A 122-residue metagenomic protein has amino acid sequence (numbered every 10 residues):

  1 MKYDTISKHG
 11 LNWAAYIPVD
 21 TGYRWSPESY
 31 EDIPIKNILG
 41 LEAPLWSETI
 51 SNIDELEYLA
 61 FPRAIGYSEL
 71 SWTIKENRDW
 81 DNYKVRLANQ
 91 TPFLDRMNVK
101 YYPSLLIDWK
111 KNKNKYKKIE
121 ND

Functional and structural regions predicted by a protein language model:
M1-D122: Substrate-binding groove of N-acetylhexosamine-processing glycoside hydrolases
